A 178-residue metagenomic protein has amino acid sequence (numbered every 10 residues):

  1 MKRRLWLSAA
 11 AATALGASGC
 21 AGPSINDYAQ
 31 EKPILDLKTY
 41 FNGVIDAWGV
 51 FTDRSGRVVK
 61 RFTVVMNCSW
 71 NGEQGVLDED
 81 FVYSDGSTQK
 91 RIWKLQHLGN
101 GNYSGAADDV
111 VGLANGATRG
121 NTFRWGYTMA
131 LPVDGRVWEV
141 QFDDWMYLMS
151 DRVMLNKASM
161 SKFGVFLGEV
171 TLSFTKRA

Functional and structural regions predicted by a protein language model:
R3-L7: N-terminal export leaders
N26, V64, W70, D144 (+1 more regions): Sequence-level preference for short, compositionally simple segments enriched in small aliphatic or small polar residues
Y28-V44: N-terminal helix-cap/turn-to-beta initiation motif at the start of protein domains
W48, T52-V133: Central antiparallel beta-sheet cores of small beta-barrel/beta-sandwich binding domains
V58-V64, V137-F142, F166-G168: Amphipathic hydrophobic-ligand
D143-A178: Glycine-rich, aromatic-bearing surface loops/beta-hairpins
